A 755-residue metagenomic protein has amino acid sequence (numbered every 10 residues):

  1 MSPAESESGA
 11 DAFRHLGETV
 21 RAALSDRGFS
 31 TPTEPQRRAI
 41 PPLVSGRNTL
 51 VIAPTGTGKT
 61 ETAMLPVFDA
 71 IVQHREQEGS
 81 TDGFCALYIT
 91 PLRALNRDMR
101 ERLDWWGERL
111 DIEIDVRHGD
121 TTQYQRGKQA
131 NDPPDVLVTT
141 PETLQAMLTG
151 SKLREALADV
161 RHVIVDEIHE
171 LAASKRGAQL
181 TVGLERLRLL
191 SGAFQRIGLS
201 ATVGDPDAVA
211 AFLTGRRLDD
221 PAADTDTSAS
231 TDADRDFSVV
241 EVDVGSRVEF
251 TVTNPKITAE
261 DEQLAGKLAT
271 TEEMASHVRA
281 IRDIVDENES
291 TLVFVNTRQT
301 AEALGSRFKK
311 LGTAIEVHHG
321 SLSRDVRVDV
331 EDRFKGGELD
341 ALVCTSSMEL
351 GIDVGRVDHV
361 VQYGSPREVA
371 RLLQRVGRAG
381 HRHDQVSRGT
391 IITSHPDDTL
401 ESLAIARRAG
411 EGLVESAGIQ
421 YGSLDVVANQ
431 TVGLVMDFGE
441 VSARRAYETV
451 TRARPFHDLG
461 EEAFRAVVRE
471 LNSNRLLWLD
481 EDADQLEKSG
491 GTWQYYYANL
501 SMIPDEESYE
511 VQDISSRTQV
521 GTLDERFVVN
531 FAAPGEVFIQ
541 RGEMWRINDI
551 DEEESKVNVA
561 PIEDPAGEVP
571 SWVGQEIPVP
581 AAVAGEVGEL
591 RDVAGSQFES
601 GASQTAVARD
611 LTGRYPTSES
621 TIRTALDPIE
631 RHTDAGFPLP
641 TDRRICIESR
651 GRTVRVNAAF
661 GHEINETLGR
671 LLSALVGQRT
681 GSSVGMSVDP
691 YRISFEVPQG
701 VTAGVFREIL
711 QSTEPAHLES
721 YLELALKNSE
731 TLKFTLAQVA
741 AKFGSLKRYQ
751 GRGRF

Functional and structural regions predicted by a protein language model:
M1-H15, L218-T231, Q597-P628: Haloarchaeal acidic low-complexity proteome signature biased toward cell-envelope/secretome components but also
S2-I52: Conserved pre-motif I regulatory segment
T19-A22, V44, N48-T57, T62-P141 (+3 more regions): Helicase motor core with emphasis on the C-terminal RecA-like subdomain
D332, L350, V369-R371, H381 (+9 more regions): Long C-terminal interaction/binding lobes of large macromolecular proteins
V414-M544, D549-D551, S555, R623-G700 (+1 more regions): C-terminal accessory/connector segments of nucleic-acid motor ATPases
D551-P570: Short, solvent-exposed secondary-structure boundary/capping segments
P561-E563, S694-F755: Sequence-structural signature of the catalytic-core scaffold of metal-dependent phosphohydrolases that act on
G567-S603: Glycine- and charge-enriched low-complexity intrinsically disordered segments
